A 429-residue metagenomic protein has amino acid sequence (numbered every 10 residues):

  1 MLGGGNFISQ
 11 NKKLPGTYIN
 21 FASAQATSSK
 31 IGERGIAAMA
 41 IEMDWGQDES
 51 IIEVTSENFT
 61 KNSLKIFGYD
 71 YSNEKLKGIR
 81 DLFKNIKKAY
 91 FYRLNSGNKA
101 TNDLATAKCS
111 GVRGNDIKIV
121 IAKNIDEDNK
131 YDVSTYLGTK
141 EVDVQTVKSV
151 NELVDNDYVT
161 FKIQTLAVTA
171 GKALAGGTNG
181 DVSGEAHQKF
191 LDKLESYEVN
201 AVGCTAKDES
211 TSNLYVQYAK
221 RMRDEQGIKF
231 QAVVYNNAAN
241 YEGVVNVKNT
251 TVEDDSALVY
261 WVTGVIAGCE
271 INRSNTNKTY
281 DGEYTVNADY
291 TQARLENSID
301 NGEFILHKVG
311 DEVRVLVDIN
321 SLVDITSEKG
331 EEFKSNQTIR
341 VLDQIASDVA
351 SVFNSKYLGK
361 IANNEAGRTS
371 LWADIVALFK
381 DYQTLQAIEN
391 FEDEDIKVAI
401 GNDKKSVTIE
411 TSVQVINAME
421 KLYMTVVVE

Functional and structural regions predicted by a protein language model:
L2-A22, I31-T55, F59, K65-F67 (+6 more regions): A glycine- and small-residue-enriched flexible loop/hinge signal that marks low-structured segments
Q25-T27: Acidic, metal-dependent phosphodiester-chemistry machinery of nucleic-acid enzymes
Y215-Y218, E394, M424-V427: Composition- and surface-driven signal marking solvent-exposed, interaction-prone regions in large proteins
L378-L385, Q414-A418: Hydrophobic alpha-helical segments
E389, D393-K397: Terminal non-domain segments
K397-E429: C-terminal edge-of-domain segments
